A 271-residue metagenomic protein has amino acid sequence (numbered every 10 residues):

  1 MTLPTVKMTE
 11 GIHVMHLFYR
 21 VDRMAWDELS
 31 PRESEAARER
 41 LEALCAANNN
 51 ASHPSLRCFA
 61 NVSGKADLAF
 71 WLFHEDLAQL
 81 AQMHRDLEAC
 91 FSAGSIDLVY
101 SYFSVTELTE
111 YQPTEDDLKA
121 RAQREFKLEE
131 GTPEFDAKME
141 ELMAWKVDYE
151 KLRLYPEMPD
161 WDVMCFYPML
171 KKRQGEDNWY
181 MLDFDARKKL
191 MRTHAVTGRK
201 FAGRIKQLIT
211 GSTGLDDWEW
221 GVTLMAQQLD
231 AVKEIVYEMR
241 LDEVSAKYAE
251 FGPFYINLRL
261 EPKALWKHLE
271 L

Functional and structural regions predicted by a protein language model:
M1-A46, E75-Q79, E107-V196, Q227 (+1 more regions): Short S/T/G/P-rich N-terminal loop/turn motif that feeds into the first structured element of a domain
L17, S63-D76, C165-M169, L215-I235 (+1 more regions): Short, well-ordered beta-strand segments in beta-rich or mixed alpha/beta enzyme and ligand-binding folds
C45-A66, G94-L108, P133, H194-E219 (+2 more regions): Short, glycine- and small/hydrophobic-rich beta-strand elements in well-ordered beta-sheets
R57, W71, A81-R85, Y100: A cross-family "folded-core" feature that marks the main globular domain of proteins
Q82, K189, D217: Short, well-structured alpha-helical interface segments that form or flank functional binding sites
Q82-E88, E234-R240: Short amphipathic alpha-helices in soluble, non-transmembrane regions that often serve as interface/regulatory elements
E88-G94: A short alpha->loop->secondary-structure connector
F91, E243-V244: Outer-membrane beta-barrel domain signature
